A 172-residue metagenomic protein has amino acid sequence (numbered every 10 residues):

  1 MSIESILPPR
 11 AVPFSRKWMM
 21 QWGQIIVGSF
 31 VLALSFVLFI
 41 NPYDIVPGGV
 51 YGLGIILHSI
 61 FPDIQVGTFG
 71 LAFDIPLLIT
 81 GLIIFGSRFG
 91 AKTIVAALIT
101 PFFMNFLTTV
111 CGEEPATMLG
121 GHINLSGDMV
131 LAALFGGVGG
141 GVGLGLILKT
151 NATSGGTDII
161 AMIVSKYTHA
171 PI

Functional and structural regions predicted by a protein language model:
S2-I172: Core subunits and conserved enzymes of cellular information-processing and envelope-translocation systems across
